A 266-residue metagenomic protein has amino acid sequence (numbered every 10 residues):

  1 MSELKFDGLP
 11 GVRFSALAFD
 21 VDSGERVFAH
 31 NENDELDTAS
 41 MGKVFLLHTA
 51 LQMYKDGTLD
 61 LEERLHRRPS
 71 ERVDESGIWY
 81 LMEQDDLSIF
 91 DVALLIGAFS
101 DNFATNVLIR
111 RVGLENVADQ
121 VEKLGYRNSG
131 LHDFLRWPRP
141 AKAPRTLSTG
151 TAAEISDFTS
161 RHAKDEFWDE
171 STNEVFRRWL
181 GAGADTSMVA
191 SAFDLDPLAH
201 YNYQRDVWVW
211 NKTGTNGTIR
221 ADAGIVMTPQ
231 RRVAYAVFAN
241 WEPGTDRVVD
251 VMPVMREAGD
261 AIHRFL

Functional and structural regions predicted by a protein language model:
S2-K5, P10, V27, H162-D196 (+1 more regions): Structured C-terminal helix/loop/strand segments within mature extracytoplasmic catalytic/sensor domains
G11-F14, I109-F167: Mid-domain, small-residue-enriched loop/turn segments at the edges of structured enzyme/sensor domains
G11-L36: Short, conserved catalytic-motif segment at the N-terminal edge
G24, D37-L65, Y235: Active-site SXXK
F28-E32, S88-F90, F99-A104, L135-A143 (+1 more regions): Flexible glycine/proline-enriched surface loops and loop-helix/loop-strand junctions
H48-D56, R110, D157-K164, D260-R264: Short glycine/serine- and small hydrophobic-enriched flexible loop segments
D56-M82: Short, glycine/proline-biased beta-turn/loop segments that scaffold the active-site neighborhood
R72-N106, R145: Conserved catalytic neighborhood of penicillin-recognizing serine enzymes
